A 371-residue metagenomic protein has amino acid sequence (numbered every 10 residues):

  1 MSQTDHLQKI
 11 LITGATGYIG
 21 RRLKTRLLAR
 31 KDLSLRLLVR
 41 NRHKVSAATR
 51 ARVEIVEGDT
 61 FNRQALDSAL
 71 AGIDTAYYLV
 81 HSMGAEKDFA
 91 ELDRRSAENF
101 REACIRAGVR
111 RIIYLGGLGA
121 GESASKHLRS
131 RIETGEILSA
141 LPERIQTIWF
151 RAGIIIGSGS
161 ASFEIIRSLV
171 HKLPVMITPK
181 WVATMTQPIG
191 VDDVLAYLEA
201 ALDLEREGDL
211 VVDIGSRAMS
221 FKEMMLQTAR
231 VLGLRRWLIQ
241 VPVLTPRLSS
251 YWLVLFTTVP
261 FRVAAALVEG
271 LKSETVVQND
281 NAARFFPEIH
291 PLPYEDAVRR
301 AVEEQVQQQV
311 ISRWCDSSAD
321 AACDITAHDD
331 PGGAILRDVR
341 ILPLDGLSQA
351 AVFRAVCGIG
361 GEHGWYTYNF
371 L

Functional and structural regions predicted by a protein language model:
S2-H6, R30-L33, E122-L234, Y251 (+1 more regions): Oxidoreductase cofactor-interface core, primarily capturing Rossmann-like NAD(P)-dependent enzymes
S2-R30: N-terminal Rossmann NAD(P)H-binding glycine-rich loop of SDR-like oxidoreductase domains
T4-H6, A200-A266, E274-R340: Mid/C-terminal beta-alpha module of Rossmann-like enzyme folds, strongest in SDR-family dehydrogenases/epimerases
T13, L38, L79, I112-G117 (+1 more regions): SDR active-site strand-loop-helix element
G20-R21, R94, I132: Residues forming the Rossmann-fold NAD(P)(H) cofactor-binding site
D32-R40: Conserved glycine-rich Rossmann-like NAD(P)H-binding loop of the short-chain dehydrogenase/reductase
H43-A107, G117-S123: NAD(P)H-binding glycine-rich loop region in Rossmannoid oxidoreductase-like domains and their noncatalytic homologs
L347, G358-L371: Short beta-edge strand/loop motif at the mouth of beta-sheet-based domains
